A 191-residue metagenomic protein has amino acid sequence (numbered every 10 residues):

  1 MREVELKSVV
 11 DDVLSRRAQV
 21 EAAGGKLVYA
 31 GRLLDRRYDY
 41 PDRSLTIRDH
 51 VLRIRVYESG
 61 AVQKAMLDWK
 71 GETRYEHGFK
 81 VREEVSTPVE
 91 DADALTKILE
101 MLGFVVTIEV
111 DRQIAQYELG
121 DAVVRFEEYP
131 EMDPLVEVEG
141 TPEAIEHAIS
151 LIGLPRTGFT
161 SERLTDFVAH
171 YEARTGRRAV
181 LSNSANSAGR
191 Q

Functional and structural regions predicted by a protein language model:
M1-V123, F159-Q191: N-terminal strand-loop-strand beta-hairpin
E127-M132: A contiguous pocket-lining binding segment that forms or flanks enzyme active sites
E146-G158: Long, well-ordered alpha-helical scaffolding segments within enzyme catalytic domains, especially pronounced
